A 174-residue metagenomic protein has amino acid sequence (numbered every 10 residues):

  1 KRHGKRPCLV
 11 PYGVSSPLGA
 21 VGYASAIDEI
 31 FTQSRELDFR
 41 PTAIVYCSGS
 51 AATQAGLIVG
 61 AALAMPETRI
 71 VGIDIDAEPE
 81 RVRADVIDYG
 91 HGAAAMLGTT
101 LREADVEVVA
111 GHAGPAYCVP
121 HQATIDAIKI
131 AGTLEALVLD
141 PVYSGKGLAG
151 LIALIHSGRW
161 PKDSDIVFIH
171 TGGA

Functional and structural regions predicted by a protein language model:
K1-H3, H91-L97, A131, P161: A polyampholytic, Gly/Pro-enriched intrinsically disordered region
R2-S48, H121-L134, P141: Active-site/ligand-binding-proximal alpha/beta "capping" segment
P7-G13, G72-I73, V108-G111: Short beta-strands and strand-loop turn motifs
G13-S15, S50-A51, A113, S144 (+1 more regions): Short glycine-rich anion-binding loops that position phosphate/pyrophosphate groups of nucleotides and phosphorylated
S15-A20, P79-E80, G114-C118: Short, small-residue-enriched loops and turns at beta-alpha junctions that line or gate enzyme active sites
A20-E107, I169-A174: Glycine-rich phosphate/pyrophosphate-binding loop at beta-loop-alpha junctions
E103-D163: Active-site-adjacent helical/loop segments in soluble small-molecule enzymes
K162-H170: C-terminal capping/lid region of NAD(P)-dependent oxidoreductase domains
